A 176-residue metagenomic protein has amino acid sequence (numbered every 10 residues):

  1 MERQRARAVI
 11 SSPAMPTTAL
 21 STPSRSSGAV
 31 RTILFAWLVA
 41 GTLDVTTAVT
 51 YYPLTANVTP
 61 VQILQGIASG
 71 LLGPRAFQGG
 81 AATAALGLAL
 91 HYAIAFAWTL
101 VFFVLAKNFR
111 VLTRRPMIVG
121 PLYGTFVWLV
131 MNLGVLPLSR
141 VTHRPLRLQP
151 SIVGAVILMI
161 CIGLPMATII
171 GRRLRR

Functional and structural regions predicted by a protein language model:
E2-S27: Short, Lys/Arg-rich, polar N-terminal cytosolic tail immediately upstream of the first transmembrane signal-anchor
S24-N57: N-terminal signal-anchor transmembrane alpha helix
G41-V45, G124-G134: Aromatic-anchored segments of alpha-helical transmembrane domains
Y52-A82: Extracytosolic (periplasmic/ER-lumenal) interhelical loops and adjacent juxtamembrane/interface segments of multi-pass
T55, F77, L133-V153: Interfacial helix-loop-helix junctions of multi-pass membrane proteins
L86-F103: Hydrophobic alpha-helical transmembrane segments
K107-L129: Internal alpha-helical transmembrane segments of multi-pass membrane proteins
I157-G171: Hydrophobic cores of alpha-helical transmembrane segments in multi-pass inner/ER membrane proteins, independent
